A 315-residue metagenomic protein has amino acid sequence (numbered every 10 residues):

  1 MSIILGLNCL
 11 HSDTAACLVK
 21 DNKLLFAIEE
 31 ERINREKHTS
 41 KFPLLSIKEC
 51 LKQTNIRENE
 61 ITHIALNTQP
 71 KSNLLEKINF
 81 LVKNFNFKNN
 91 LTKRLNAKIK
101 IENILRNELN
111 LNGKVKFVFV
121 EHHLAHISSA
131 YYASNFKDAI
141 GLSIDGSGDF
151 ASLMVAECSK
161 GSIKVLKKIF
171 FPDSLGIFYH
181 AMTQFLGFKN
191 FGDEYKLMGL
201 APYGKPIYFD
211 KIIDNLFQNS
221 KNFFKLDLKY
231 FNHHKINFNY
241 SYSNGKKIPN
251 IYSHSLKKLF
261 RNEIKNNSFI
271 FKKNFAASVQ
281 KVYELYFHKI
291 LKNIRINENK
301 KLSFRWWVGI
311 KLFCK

Functional and structural regions predicted by a protein language model:
M1-K315: Short acidic/glycine-rich loops and adjacent helix/strand connectors that line catalytic pockets where negatively
